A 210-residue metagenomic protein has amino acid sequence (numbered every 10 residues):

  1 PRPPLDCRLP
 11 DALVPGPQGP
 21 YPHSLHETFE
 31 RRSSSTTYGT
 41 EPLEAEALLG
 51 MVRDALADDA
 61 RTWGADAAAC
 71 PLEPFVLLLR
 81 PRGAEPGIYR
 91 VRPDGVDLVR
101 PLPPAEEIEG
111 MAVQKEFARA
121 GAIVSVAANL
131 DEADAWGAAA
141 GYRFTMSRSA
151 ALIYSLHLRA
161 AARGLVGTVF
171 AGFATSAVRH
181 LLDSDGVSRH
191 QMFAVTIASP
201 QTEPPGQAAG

Functional and structural regions predicted by a protein language model:
P1-A122, P205-G210: N-terminal amphipathic, basic helical "cap/leader" segment at the start of enzyme domains
M51, P74, A122-V126, L130-E132 (+1 more regions): Small-aliphatic-rich amphipathic alpha-helix that forms the alpha element of a beta-alpha
G83-A84, D131-A133, T202: Short, acidic Gly/Pro/Ser/Thr-rich loop/turn segments
E116-A118, A161, V187-R189: A structural signal for short secondary-structure junctions
R119-G121, S155, H190-M192: Active-site lining segments that contact anionic ligands and/or coordinate catalytic metals
D183-G206: A glycine-rich helix N-cap at a beta->alpha junction
